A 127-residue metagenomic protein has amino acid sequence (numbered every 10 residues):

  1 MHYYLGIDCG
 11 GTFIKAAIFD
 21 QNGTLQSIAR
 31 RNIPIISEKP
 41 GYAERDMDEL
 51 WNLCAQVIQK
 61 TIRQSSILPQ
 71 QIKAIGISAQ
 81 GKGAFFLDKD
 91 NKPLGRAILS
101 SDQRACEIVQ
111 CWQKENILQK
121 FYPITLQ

Functional and structural regions predicted by a protein language model:
H2-Y3, I14-K15, L68, G83: A residue-level detector for conformationally permissive "hinge/kink" positions
Y4, C9-M47, K92-S100: Short glycine-rich, Thr/Ser-proximal phosphate-binding strand/loop in the N-terminal lobe of ATP-dependent enzymes
N22, M47-L50, E115, P123: Generic N-terminal initiation segments characterized by hydrophobic and/or small/turn-forming residues
L25, K39-K73: Conserved active-site "lid/cap" helical segment
Q59-Q127: Glycine-rich phosphate-binding/catalytic subdomain of phosphoryl-transfer and nucleotide/sugar-phosphate-processing
